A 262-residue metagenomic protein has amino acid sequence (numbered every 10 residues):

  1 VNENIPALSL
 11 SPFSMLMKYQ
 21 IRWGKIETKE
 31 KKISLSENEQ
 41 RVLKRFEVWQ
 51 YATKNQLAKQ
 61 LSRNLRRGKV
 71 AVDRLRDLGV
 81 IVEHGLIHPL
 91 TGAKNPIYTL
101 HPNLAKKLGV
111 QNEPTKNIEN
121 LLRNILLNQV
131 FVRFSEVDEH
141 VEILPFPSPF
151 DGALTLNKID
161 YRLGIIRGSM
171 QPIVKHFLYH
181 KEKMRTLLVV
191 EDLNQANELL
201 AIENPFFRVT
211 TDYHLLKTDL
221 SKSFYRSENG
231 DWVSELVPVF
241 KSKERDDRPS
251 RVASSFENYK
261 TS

Functional and structural regions predicted by a protein language model:
V1-L108: Nuclease-adjacent, charged terminal/linker segments that flank catalytic cores
N4-P12, Y19, G24, T115-S262: Electrostatic, structured charged patches in enzyme active sites and in nucleic-acid/phosphate-binding
F46, T53-L57, R63, G68-R74 (+12 more regions): Generic local-structure boundary detector
H101-L122: Short, amphipathic alpha-helical interaction segments positioned at domain boundaries
